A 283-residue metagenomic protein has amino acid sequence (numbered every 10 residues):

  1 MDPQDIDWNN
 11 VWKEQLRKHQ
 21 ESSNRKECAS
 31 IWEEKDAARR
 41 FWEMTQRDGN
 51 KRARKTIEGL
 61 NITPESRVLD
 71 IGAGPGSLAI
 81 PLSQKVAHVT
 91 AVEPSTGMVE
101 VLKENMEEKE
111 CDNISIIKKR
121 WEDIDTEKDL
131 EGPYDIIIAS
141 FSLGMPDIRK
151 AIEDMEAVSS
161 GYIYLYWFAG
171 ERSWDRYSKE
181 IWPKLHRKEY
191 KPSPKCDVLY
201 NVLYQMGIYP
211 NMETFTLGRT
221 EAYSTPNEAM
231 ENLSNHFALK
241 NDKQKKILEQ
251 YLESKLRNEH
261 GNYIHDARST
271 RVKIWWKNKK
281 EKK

Functional and structural regions predicted by a protein language model:
M1-N61: Conserved class I S-adenosyl-L-methionine
E65-G74: Conserved class I S-adenosyl-L-methionine
S77-N113, I117-D123: Class I SAM-dependent methyltransferase SAM/SAH-binding core
Y134-R149: A short SAM/SAH-binding and catalytic strip from SAM-dependent methyltransferases
S160-G170: Conserved beta-strand signature within the Rossmann-like core of class I S-adenosyl-L-methionine
A169-E189: Short, glycine-/aromatic-enriched active-site segment of Class I SAM-dependent methyltransferases
P192-G207, E213: Short alpha-helix
Y209-K283: Conserved Class I S-adenosyl-L-methionine
